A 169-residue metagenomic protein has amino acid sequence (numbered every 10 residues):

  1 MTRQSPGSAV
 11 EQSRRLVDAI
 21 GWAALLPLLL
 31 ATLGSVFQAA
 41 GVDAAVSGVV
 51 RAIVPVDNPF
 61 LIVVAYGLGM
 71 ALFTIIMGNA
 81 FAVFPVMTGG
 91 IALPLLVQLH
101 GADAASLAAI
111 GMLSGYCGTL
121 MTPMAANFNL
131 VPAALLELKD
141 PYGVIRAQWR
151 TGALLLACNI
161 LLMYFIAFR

Functional and structural regions predicted by a protein language model:
M1, A31, Y66-T74, G152-I166: Hydrophobic core segments of alpha-helical transmembrane domains in multi-pass membrane transport and ion-translocation
T2-A9, V36-S47, I75-F81, L162-R169: Transmembrane helix-loop junctions in multi-pass membrane proteins
G7-V42: Core transmembrane alpha-helical segments of multi-pass membrane transporters/permeases
E11-A19, S47-P55, A134, R146: Short amphipathic alpha-helical coupling elements at transmembrane boundaries
G41-F60, L99: Membrane-interface interhelical connector segments
V54-L95: Hydrophobic alpha-helical transmembrane segments of multi-pass integral membrane proteins, predominantly secondary
F60-F73, H100-M121: Alpha-helical transmembrane segments of multi-pass membrane proteins
G115-R169: Juxtamembrane and boundary regions of transmembrane helices in multi-pass small-molecule transporters and channels
